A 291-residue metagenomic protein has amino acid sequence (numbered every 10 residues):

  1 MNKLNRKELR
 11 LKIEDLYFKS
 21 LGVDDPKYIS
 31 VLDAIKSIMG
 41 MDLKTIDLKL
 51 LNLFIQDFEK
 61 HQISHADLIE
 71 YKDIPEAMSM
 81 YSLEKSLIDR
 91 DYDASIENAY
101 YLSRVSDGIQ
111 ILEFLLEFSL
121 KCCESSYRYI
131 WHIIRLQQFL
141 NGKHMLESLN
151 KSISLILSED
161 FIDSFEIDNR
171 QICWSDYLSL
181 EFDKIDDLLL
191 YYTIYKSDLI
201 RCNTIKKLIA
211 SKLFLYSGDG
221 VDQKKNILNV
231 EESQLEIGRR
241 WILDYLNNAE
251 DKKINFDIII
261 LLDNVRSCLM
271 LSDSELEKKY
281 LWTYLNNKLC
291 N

Functional and structural regions predicted by a protein language model:
M1-N291: Mature, well-folded catalytic/scaffold domains that follow N-terminal targeting or propeptide regions
